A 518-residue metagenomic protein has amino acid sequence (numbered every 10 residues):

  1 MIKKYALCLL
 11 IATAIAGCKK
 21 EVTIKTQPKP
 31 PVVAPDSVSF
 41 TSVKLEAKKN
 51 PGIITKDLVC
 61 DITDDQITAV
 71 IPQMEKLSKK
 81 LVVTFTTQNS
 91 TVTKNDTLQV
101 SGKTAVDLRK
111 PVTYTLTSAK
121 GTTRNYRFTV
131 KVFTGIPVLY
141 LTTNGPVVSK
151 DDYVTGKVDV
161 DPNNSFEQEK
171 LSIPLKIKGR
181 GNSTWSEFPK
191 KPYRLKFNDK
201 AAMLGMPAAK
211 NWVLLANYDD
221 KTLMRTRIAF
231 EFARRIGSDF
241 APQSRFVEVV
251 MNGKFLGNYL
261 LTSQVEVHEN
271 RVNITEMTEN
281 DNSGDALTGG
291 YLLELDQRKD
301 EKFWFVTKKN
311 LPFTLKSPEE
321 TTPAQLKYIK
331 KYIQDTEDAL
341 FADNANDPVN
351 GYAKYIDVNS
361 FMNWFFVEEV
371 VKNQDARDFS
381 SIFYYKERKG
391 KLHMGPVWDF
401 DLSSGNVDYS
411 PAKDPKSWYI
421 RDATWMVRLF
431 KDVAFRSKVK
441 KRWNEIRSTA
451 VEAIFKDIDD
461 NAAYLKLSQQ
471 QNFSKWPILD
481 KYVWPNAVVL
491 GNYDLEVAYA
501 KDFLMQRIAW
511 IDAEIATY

Functional and structural regions predicted by a protein language model:
M1-Y5, K19-K20: Positively charged n-region of N-terminal signal peptides that target proteins for export
A14-G17: C-terminal motif of bacterial Sec signal peptides marking the signal peptidase cleavage site
K19-I136, L141: Beta-rich interaction/scaffold domains
S90-K94, I236-E248: Short, well-structured beta-strand/strand-turn elements
V130-Q168: N-terminal module-boundary/linker segments of secreted carbohydrate-active enzymes
G156-A216: Conserved oxyanion/phosphate-binding beta-strand-loop segments in alpha/beta enzyme cores
I173, T184, F188, K316-D378 (+2 more regions): Middle-to-C-terminal accessory/interaction subdomains
K196-A202, A216-N217, S238-P242, K254-F366: Internal "kinase-insert"/substrate-recognition segments embedded within catalytic cores of ATP-dependent enzymes
